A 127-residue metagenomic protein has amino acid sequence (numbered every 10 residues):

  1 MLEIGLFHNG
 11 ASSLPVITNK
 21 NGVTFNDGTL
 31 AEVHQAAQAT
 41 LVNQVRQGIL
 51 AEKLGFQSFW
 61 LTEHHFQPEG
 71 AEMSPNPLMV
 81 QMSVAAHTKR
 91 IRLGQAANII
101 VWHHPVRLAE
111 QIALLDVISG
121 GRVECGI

Functional and structural regions predicted by a protein language model:
M1-H87: N-terminal beta1-alpha1-beta2 module of alpha/beta enzyme domains
I4-H8, F59-L61, R92-Q95, V123-I127: Hydrophobic faces of well-ordered beta-strands that scaffold small-molecule active sites in alpha/beta enzyme cores
S12, V101, G126-I127: Substrate-binding cleft and catalytic face of glycoside hydrolase catalytic domains, especially the flexible beta-alpha
A36-N43, V101-L114: Glycine-rich anion/phosphate-binding loops
E52-K53, M82-R90, I112, D116-V123: Acidic (Asp/Glu)-rich catalytic clusters
H64-F66, E72, A97-V106: Acidic, glycine-rich active-site loops and adjacent beta-strand->loop/helix elements that engage anionic groups
N76-V80, Q95-A96, H104-Q111, S119: Generic hydrophobic, aliphatic-rich segments that mediate packing or membrane embedding
A85-G94, I100, L108-A109: Outer membrane beta-barrel
